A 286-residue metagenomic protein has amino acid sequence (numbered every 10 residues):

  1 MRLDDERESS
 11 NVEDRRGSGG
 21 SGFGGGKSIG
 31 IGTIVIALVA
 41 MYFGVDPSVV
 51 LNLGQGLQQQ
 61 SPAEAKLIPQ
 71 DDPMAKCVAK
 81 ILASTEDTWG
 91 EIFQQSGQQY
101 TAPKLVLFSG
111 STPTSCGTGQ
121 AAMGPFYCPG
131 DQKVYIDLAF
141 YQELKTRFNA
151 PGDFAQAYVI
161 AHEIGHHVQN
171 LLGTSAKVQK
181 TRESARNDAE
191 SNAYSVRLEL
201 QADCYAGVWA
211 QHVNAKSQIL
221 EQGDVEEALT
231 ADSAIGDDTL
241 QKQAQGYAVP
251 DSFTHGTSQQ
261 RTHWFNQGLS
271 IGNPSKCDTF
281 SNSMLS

Functional and structural regions predicted by a protein language model:
M1-L67: Long amphipathic alpha-helical segments used for membrane anchoring, targeting, substrate engagement, or oligomerization
D4, S233-S286: Pan-zinc metallopeptidase signature
L38, W89, I136, Y158-L171 (+2 more regions): Active-site recognition of the HExxH zinc-binding catalytic motif
Q60-A75, F140: Acidic/histidine-rich, surface-exposed loop or edge segments in extracytoplasmic proteins
K76-Y100, A193, R197-L240: Short helix/loop segments within enzyme catalytic domains that coordinate or immediately flank catalytic cofactors
S111-D137: Catalytic zinc-binding patch centered on the HExxH motif and its immediate surroundings that defines zinc-dependent
F140-Y158, E190-V196: Short pre-active-site segment immediately N-terminal to the catalytic Zn-binding motif
N170-E199: Post-HEXXH active-site segment of zinc metalloproteases
